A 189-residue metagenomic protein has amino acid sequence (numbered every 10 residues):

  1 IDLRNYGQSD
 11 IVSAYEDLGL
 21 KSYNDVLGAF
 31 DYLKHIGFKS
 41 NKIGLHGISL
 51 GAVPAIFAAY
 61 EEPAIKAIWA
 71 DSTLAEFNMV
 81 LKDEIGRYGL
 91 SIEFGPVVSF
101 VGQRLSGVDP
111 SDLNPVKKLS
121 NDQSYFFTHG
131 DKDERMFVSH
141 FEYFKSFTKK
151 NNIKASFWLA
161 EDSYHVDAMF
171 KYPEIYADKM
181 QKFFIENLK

Functional and structural regions predicted by a protein language model:
I1-I11: Conserved alpha/beta-hydrolase
E16-G37: Alpha/beta-hydrolase active-site loop
G37-S49: Alpha/beta-hydrolase fold nucleophile elbow
G47-F57: Glycine-rich nucleophile elbow surrounding the catalytic serine of serine-hydrolase chemistry
F57-V108, Q123: Hydrolase active-site cap/lid region
L119-D122, F126-H129, D133: Short beta-strand/loop motif that positions the catalytic acidic residue of the alpha/beta-hydrolase fold
E134-H140: Conserved alpha/beta-hydrolase "acid-adjacent" motif
E142-K189: C-terminal catalytic histidine-bearing segment of alpha/beta-hydrolase fold enzymes
